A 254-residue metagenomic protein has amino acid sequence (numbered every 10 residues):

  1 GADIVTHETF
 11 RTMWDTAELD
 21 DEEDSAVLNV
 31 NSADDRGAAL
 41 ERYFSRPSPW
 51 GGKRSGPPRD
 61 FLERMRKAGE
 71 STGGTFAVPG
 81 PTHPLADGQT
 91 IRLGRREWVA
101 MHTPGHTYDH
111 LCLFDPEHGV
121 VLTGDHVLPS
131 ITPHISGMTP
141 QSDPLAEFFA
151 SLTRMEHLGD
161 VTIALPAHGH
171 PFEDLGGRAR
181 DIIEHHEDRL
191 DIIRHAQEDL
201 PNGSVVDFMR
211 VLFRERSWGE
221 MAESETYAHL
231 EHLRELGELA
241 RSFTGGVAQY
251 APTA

Functional and structural regions predicted by a protein language model:
G1-R92, E173: Active-site HxH/HxHxD metal-binding segment of metal-dependent hydrolases
D3-H7, L122-G124, I182, W218: Short hydrophobic/aromatic-enriched beta-strand-loop microsegments
H7, P104-H106, H168, H229 (+1 more regions): Histidine-centered divalent metal-coordination motifs
W14, S130-T132, F243: Activation segment
D60-H83, T90, E97-L190: Metallo-beta-lactamase
L93, L113-D115, R241, P252: Conserved hydrophobic "DFG−1" position in protein kinase catalytic cores
D191-A254: C-terminal regulatory/interaction regions
